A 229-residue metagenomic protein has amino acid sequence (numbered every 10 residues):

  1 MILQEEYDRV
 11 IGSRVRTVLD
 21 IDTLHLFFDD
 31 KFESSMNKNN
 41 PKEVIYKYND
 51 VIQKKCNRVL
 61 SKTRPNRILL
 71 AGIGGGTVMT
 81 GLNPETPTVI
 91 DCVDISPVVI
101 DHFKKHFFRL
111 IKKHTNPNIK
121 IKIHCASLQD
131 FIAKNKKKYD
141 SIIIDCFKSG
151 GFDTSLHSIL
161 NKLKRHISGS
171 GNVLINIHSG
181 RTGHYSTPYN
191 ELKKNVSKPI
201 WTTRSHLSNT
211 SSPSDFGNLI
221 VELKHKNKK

Functional and structural regions predicted by a protein language model:
M1-L60, P84: Rossmann-like AdoMet
Q4-E5, F28-D29, I90, I144 (+1 more regions): Intrinsic disorder/low-complexity signal
Y7-D8, S13-V15, S34-S35, R181-K229: Class I S-adenosyl-L-methionine
T23-H25, K120, I220: A residue-level signal for beta-strand positions that form part of recognition/binding surfaces within mature
D30, P97, H225-N227: Non-catalytic surface loops within mature trypsin-like serine protease
P41-K193, S211-F216: The AdoMet/dcAdoMet-binding core of the Class I SAM-like
